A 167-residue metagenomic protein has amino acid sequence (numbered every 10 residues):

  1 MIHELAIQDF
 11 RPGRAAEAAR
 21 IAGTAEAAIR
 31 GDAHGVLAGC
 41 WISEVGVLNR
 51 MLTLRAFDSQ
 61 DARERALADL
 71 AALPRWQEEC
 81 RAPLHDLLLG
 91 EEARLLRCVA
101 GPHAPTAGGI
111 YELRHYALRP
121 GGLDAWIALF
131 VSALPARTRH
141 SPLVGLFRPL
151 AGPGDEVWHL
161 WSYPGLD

Functional and structural regions predicted by a protein language model:
M1-D167: Short S/T/G/P-rich N-terminal loop/turn motif that feeds into the first structured element of a domain
